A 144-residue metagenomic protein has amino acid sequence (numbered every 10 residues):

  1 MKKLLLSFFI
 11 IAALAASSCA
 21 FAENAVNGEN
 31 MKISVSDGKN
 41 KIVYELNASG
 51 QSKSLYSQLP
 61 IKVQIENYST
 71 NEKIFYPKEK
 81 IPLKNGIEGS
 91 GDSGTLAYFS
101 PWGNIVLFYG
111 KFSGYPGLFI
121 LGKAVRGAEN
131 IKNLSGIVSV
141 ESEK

Functional and structural regions predicted by a protein language model:
M1-L4: Positively charged n-region of N-terminal signal peptides that target proteins for export
S7-A16: Bacterial N-terminal signal peptides
S18-A25: Sec-dependent signal peptide cleavage junction
E29-M31, N40, G103-I105, G136-V138: Envelope-exposed proteins and targeting segments
N30-I74: N-terminal secretory signal peptides
Y56-P101: Mature extracytoplasmic domains of secretory-pathway proteins
S100-A124: Beta-strand-rich cores of mature extracytoplasmic or soluble domains
G122-K144: Well-ordered alpha/beta subsegment
